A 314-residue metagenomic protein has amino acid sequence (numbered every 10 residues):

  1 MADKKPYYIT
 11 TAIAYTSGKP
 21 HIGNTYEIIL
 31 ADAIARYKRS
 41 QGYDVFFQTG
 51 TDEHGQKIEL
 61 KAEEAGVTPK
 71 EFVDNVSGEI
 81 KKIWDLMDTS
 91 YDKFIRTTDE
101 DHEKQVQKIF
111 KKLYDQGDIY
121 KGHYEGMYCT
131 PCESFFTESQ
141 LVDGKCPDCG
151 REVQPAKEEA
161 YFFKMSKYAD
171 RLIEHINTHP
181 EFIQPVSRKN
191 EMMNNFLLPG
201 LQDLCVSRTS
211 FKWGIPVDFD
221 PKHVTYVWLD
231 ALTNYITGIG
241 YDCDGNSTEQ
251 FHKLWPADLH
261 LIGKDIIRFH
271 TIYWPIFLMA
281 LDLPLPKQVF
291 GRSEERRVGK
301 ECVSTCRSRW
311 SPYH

Functional and structural regions predicted by a protein language model:
A2-T49, D101-Q105, P155-K300: Structured secondary-structure scaffolds
S17, I58, I236, T305-R307: Conserved protein kinase catalytic core
A33, K57, E79, K108-I109 (+1 more regions): Short Gly/charged-rich anion-binding patches and loops
T51-K57: Short, charge-patterned binding micro-sites
K57-A65, K108, Y241: Glycine-rich loop at the start of a catalytic domain that most often binds anionic cofactors/ligands
A65-V217: Residue patterns forming the tRNA-binding/recognition surfaces of aminoacyl-tRNA synthetases and related DALR
G299-H314: Positively charged, low-complexity/disordered segments
